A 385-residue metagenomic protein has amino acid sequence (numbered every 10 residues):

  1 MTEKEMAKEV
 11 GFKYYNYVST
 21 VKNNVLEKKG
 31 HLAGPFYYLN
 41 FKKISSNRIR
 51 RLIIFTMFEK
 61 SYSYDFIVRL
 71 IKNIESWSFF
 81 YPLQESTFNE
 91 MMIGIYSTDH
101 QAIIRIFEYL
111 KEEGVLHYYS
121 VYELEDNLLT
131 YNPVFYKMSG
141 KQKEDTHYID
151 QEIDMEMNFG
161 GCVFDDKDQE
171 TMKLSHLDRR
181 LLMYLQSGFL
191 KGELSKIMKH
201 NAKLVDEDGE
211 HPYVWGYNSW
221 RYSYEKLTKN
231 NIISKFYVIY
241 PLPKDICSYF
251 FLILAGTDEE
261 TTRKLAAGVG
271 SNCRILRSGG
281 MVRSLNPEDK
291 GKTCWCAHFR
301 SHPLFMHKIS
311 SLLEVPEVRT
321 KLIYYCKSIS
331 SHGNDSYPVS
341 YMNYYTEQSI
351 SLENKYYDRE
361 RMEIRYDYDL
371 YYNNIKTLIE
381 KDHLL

Functional and structural regions predicted by a protein language model:
M1-L385: A compositional/biophysical signature of low hydrophobicity enriched in polar/charged and small residues
